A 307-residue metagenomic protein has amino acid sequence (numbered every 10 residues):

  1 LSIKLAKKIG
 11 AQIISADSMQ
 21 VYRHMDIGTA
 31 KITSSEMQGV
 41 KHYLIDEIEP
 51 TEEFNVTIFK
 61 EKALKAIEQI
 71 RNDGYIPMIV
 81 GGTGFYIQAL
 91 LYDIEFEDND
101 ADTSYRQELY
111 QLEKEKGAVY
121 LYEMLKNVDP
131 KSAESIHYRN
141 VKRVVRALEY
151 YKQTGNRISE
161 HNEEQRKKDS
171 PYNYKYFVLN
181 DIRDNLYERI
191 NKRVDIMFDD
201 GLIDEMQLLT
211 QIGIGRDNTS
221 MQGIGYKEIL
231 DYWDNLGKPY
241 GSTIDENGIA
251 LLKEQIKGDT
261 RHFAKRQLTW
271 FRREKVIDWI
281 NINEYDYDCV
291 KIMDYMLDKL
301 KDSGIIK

Functional and structural regions predicted by a protein language model:
L1-K307: Phosphate/pyrophosphate-binding catalytic cores of soluble transferases and nucleic-acid-acting enzymes
